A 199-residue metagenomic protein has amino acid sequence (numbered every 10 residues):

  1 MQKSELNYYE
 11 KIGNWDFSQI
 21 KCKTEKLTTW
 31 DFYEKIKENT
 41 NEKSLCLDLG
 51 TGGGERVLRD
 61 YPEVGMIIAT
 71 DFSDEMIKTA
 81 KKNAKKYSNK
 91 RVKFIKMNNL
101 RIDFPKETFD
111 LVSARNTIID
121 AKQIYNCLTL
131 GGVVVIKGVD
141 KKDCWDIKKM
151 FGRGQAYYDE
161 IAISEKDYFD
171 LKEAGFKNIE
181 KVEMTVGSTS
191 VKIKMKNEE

Functional and structural regions predicted by a protein language model:
M1-S18: N-terminal, positively charged/glycine-rich alpha-helical extensions of SAM-dependent methyltransferases
K23-S44, E55-R56: Conserved alpha-helix/loop element of class I SAM-dependent methyltransferases that forms part of the SAM/SAH-binding
L45-R101: Class I SAM-dependent methyltransferase SAM/SAH-binding core
L100-L111: A short acidic, Gly/Pro-enriched loop at the edge of an enzyme's catalytic core that lines a small-molecule cofactor
I119-V135: A short glycine-rich, Lys/Arg-flanked "PGG" loop and its adjoining helix->strand segment in the class I
V133-A162: Conserved class I S-adenosyl-L-methionine
E160-G175: Short alpha-helix
K177, T185-E199: C-terminal helical/coil "lid" or tail adjacent to the Rossmann-like core of SAM-dependent
